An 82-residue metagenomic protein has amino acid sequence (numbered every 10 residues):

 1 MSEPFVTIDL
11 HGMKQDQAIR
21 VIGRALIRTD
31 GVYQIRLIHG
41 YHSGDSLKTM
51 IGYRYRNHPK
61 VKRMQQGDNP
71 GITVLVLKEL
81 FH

Functional and structural regions predicted by a protein language model:
M1-H82: Long, charged, low-complexity intrinsically disordered regions
